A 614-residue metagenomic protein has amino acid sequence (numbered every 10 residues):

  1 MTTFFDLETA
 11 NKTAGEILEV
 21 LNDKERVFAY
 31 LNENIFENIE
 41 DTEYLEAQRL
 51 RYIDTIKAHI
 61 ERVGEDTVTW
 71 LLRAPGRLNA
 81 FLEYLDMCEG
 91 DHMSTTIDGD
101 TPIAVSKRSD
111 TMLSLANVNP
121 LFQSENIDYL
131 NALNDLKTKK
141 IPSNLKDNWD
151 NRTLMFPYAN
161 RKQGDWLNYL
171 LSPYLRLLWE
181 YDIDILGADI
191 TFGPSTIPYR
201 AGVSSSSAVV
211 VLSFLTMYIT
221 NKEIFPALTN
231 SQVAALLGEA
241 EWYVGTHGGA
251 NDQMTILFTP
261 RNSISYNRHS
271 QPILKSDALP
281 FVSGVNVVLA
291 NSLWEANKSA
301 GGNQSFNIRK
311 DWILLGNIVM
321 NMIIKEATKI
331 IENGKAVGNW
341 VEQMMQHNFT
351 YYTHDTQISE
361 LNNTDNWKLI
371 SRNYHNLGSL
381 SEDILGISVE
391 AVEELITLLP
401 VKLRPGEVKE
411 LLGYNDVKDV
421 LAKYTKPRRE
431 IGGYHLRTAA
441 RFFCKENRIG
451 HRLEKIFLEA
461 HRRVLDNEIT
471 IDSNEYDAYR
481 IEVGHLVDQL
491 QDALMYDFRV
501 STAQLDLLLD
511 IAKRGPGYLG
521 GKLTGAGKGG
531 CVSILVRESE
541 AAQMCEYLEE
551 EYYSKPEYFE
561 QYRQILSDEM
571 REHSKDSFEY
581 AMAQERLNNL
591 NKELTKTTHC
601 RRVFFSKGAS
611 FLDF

Functional and structural regions predicted by a protein language model:
M1-R77, F81, D91, P102-N160 (+3 more regions): C-terminal nucleotide
T96-G99, V203-E223, S533: DPxDG-like acidic metal-binding loop motif
N148-P157, Y174-L175, W179-A201: Glycine- and acidic-rich phosphate- and metal-coordinating loops
K162-Q163, S195-A208: Gly/Ser-rich catalytic serine loop of serine hydrolases
L175-W179, L215-I219, I318, K455: Short glycine/serine- and small hydrophobic-enriched flexible loop segments
E180-D189, M217-L236, E538-Y562: Phosphate-handling active-site elements
F225-I273, P516, G521-T524, F604: Alpha/beta catalytic cores of group-transfer enzymes, especially the acyltransferase/condensing modules of polyketide
